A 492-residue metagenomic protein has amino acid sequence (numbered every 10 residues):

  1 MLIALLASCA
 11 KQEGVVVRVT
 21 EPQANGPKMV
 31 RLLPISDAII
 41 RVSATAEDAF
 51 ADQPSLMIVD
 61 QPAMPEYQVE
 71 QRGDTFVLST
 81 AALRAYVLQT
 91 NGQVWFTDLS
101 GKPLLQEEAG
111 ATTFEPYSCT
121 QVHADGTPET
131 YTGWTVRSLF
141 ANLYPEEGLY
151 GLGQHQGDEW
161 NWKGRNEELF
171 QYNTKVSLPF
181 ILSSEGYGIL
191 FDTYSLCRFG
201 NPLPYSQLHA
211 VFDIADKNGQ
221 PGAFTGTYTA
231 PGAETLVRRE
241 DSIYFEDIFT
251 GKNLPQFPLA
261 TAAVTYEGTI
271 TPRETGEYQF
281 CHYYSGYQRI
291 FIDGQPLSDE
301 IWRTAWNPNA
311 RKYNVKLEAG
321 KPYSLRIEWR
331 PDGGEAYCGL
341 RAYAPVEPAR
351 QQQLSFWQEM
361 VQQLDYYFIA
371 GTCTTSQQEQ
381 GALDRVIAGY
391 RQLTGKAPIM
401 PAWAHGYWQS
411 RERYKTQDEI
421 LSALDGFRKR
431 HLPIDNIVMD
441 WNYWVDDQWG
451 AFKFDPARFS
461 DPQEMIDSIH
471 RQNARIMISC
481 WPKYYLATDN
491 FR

Functional and structural regions predicted by a protein language model:
A7-S8: C-terminal motif of bacterial Sec signal peptides marking the signal peptidase cleavage site
G14-I39: N-terminal-proximal low-complexity accessory segments that begin disordered and transition into the first
L33-F76: A low-complexity, Ser/Thr/Gly/Pro-enriched, surface-exposed linker/loop concept that marks segments flanking
I39-I40, V77, R84, Q93 (+14 more regions): Beta-sheet entry/capping signal
Q71-G219, R311, E318-I399, R411 (+2 more regions): Catalytic and substrate-binding clefts that recognize carbohydrates or anionic sugar/phosphate headgroups
L203-Q279, Y283-E359: Extracellular/secretory pathway-exposed regions associated with glycan biology
P255, A262-T271, W306-K312, E359-G371 (+3 more regions): Glycine- and acidic
E300-I301, W306-N307, K396-R492: Aromatic-lined carbohydrate-binding/catalytic grooves of carbohydrate-active enzymes
